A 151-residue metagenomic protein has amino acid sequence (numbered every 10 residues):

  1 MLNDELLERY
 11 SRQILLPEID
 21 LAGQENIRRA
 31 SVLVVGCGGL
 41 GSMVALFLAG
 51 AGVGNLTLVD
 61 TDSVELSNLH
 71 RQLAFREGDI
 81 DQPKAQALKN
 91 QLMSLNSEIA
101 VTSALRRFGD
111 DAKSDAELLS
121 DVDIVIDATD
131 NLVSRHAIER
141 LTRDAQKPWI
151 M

Functional and structural regions predicted by a protein language model:
M1-M151: Adenine nucleotide-associated cytosolic modules
